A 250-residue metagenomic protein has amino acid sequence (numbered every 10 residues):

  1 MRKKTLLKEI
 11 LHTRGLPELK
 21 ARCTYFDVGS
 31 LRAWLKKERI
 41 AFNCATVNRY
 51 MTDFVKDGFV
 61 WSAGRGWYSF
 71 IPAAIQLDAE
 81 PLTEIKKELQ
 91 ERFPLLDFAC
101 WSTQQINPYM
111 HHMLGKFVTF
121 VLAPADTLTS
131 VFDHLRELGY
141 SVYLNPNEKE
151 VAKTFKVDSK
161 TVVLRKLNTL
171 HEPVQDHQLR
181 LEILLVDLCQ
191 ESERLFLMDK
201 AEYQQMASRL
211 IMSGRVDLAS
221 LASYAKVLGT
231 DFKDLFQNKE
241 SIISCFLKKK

Functional and structural regions predicted by a protein language model:
M1-R2, L11, K250: Intrinsically disordered, low-complexity and often Lys/Arg-enriched segments
R2, L19-L95: Short beta-edge/loop segments at beta->alpha junctions of small alpha/beta modules that act as binding/recognition
L6-C23: Positively charged, polyanion-binding regions of nucleic-acid-associated proteins
F26, T46-R49, D126, S130 (+2 more regions): Short, well-structured alpha-helical interface segments that form or flank functional binding sites
E38, G58-W61, V142, S192-F196: Amphipathic alpha-helical interaction segments
G66, L82-K160: Short gly/ser-rich loop at a beta-strand->alpha-helix junction or flexible surface loop bordering the NTP-binding
Y143-K250: Hydrophobic alpha-helical interaction segments
